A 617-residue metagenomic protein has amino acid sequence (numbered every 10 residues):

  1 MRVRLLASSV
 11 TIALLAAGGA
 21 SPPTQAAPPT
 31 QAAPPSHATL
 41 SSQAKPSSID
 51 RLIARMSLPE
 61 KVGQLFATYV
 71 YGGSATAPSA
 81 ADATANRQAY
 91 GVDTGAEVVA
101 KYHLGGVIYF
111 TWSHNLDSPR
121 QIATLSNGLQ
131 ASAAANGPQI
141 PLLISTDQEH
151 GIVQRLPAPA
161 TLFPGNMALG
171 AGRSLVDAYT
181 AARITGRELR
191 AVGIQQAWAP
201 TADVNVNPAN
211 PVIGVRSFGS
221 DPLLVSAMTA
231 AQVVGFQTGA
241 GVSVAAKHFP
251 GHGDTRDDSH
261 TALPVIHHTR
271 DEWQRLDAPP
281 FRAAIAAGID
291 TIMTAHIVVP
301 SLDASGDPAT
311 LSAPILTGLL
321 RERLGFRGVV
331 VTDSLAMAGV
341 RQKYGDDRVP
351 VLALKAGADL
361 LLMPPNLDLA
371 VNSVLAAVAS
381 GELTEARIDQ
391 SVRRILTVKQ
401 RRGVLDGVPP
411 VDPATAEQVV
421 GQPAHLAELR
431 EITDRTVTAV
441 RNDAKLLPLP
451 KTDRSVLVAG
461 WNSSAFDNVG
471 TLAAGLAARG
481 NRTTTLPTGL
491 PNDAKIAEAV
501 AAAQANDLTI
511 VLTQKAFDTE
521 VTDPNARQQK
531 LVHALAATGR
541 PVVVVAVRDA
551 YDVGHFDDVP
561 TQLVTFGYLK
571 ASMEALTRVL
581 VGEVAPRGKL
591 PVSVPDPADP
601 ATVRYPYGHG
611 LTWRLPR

Functional and structural regions predicted by a protein language model:
M1-P28, A32: Secretory targeting and sorting signals
R2-V3, Q25, Q31, S36-E97 (+3 more regions): Preference for extracellular/luminal or secreted protein segments
L52-S57, A81-N86, G91-G95, D117-P138 (+3 more regions): Second-shell residues forming the walls of enzyme active-site clefts
V62-V70, G105-Y109, L142-Q148, Q196-P200 (+6 more regions): Hydrophobic faces of well-ordered beta-strands that scaffold small-molecule active sites in alpha/beta enzyme cores
Y69, A75, E97-S118, W198 (+4 more regions): Short acidic, glycine-rich surface-loop motifs adjacent to enzyme active sites
Y71-A75, S113-L116, Q148-V153, Q196 (+9 more regions): Solvent-exposed loop/turn segments at secondary-structure junctions within structured extracellular/periplasmic domains
L116-L143, R173-G193, R393, T397 (+1 more regions): Active-site-adjacent structural elements in enzyme catalytic domains
N166-I194, A202-N210, G214-P222, T229 (+5 more regions): A substrate-binding/cap region within the structured catalytic cores of diverse enzymes
